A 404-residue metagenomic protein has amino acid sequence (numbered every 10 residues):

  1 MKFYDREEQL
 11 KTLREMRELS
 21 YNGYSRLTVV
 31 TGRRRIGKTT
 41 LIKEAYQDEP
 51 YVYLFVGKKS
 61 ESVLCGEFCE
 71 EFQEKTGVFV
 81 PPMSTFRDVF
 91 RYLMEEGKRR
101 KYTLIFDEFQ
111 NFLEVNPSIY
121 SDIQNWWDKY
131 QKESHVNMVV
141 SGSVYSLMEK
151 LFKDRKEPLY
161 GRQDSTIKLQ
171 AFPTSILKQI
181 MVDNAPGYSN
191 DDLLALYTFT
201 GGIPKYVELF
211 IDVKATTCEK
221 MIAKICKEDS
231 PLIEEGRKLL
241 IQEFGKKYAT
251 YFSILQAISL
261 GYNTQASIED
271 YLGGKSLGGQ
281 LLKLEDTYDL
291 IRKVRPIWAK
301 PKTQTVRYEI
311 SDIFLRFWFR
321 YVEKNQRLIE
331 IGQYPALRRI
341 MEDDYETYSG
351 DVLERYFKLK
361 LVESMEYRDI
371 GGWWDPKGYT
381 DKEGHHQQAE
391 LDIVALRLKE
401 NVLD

Functional and structural regions predicted by a protein language model:
M1-I340: Phosphate-binding site recognition
R35, Q304-D404: A cross-kingdom feature that marks ATP-driven nucleic-acid transaction machinery
